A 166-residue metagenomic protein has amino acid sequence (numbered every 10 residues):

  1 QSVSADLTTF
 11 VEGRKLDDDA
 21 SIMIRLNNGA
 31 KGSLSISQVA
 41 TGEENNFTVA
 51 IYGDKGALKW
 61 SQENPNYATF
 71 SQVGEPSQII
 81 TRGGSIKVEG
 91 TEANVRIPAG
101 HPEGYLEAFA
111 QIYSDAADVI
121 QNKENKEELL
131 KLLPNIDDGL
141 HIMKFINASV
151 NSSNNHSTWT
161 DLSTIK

Functional and structural regions predicted by a protein language model:
Q1-E43, D137: Rossmann-like dinucleotide-binding domain that binds NAD(P)(H)
Q1-L7, S21-L26, K55-L133: C-terminal glycine/acidic-rich active-site capping loop/insertion
S35, S61-Q62, L162-S163: Short linear motifs in exposed loops
T48, A57, W159: A residue-level signal for beta-strand positions that form part of recognition/binding surfaces within mature
Q111-K166: C-terminal helix-rich "cap/oligomerization" subdomain common to oxidoreductases
